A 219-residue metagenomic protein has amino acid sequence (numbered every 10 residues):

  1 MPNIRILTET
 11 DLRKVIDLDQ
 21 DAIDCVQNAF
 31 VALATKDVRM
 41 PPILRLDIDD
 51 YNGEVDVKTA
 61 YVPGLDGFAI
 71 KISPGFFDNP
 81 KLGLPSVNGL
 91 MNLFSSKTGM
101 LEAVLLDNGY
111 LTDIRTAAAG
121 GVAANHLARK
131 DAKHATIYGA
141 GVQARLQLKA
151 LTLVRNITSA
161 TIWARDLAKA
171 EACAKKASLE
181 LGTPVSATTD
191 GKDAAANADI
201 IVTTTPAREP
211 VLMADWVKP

Functional and structural regions predicted by a protein language model:
M1-D113, A119-G121, A128-D131: N-terminal ligand-binding/catalytic initiation module
L106, A140, R165: Cofactor-binding loop segments of dinucleotide-utilizing enzymes, especially the Rossmann-like FAD- and NAD(P)+-binding
R115-T136, V142-V154: Short internal alpha-helix immediately C-terminal to a glycine-rich phosphate-binding loop in Rossmann-like
K133, T158, D199: Conserved acidic residues
T136, A160-T161, S186: A structural signal for isolated positions on well-ordered beta-strands in alpha/beta enzyme cores
L148-K149, A174-K175, M213-V217: Short amphipathic alpha-helical segments
L153-L181: NAD(P)-binding Rossmann-fold cofactor-contacting core
G182-P219: Rossmann-like adenosine-cofactor binding region
